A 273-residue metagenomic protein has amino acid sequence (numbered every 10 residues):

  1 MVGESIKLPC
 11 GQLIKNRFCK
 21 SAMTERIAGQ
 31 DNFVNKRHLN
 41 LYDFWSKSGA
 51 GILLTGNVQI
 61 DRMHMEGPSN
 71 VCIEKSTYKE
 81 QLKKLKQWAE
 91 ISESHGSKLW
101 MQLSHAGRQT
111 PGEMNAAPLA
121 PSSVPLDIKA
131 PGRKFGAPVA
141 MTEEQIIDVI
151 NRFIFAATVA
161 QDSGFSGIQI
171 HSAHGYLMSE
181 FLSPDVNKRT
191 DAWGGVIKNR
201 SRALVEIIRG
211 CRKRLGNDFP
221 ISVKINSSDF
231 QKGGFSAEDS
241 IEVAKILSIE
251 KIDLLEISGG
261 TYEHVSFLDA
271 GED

Functional and structural regions predicted by a protein language model:
M1-D273: Flavin-dependent oxidoreductase catalytic cores
